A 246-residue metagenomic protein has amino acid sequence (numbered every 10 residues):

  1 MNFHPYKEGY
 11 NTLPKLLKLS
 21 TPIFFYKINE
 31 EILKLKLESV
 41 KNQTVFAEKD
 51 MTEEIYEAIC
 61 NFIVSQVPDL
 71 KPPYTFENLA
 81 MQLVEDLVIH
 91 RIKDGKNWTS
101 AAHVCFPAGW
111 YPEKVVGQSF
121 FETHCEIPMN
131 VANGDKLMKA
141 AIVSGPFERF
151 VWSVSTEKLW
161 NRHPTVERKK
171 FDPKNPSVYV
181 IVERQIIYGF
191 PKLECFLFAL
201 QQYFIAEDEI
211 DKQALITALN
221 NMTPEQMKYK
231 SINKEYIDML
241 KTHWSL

Functional and structural regions predicted by a protein language model:
M1-L246: Extended, well-ordered protein cores
